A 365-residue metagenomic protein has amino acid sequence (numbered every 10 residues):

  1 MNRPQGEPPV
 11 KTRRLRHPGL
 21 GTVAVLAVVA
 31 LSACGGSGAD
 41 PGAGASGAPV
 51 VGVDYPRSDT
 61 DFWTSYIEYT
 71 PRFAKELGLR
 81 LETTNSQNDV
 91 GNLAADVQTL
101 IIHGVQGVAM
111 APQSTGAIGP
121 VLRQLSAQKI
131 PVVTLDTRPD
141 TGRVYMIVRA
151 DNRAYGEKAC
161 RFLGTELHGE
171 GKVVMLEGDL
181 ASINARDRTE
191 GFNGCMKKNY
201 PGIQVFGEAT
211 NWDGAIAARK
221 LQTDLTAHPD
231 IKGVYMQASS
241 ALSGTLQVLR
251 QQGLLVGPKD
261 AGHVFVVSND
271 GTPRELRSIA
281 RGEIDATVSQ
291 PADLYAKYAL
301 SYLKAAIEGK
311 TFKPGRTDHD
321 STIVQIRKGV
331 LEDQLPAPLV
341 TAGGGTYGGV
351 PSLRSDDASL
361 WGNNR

Functional and structural regions predicted by a protein language model:
P4-V23: Bacterial N-terminal signal peptides that target proteins for export
G21-T22, G36, G47, N184 (+3 more regions): Hinge/cleft segment of the Venus flytrap/periplasmic-binding protein
V29-A33: C-terminal motif of bacterial Sec signal peptides marking the signal peptidase cleavage site
C34-V50: Short, low-complexity, disordered segments immediately C-terminal to signal peptides in bacterial exported proteins
D54-I67, E82-N92, S114, T137 (+6 more regions): Hinge/beta->alpha junction and helix N-cap segments in small-molecule ligand-binding domains
N92-V105, A215-D230: Short, well-structured alpha-helical segments in soluble
T115-A154, F162, K172, T272-S278 (+1 more regions): Flexible loop/hinge segments that line or gate small-molecule binding clefts
Q237-L249, A280, A286, Q290-T311: Extracellular/periplasmic ligand-binding modules, especially the Venus flytrap/periplasmic-binding
